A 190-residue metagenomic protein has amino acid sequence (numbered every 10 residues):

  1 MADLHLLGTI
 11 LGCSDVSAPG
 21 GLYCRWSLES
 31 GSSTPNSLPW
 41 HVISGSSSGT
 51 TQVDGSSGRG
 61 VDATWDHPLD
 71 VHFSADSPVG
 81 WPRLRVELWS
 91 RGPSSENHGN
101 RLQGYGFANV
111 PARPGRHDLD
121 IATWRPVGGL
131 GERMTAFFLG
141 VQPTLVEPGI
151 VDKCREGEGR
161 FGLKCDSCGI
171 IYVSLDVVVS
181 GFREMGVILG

Functional and structural regions predicted by a protein language model:
M1-H5, S17-G21, G60, T64-D66 (+3 more regions): Eukaryote-biased feature marking scaffold/signaling PDZ-domain proteins and nuclear chromatin regulators
A2-G58: Calcium-regulated, polybasic anionic-phospholipid
L6-G8, L22-W26, L69, L84-L88 (+1 more regions): Structural signal for hydrophobic/aromatic residues that build the beta-strand cores of folded beta-sheet domains
I10, D54-S57, L69-F73, E156-F161: Eukaryotic intrinsically disordered and solvent-exposed regulatory patches
L11-V16, E29-G31, S74-D76, S90-P93 (+3 more regions): Conserved beta-strand elements of beta-rich interaction domains across eukaryotes, especially beta-propellers
G58-S74, A108-P111: A beta-strand/beta-hairpin structural motif
V79-W81, R85-Y172: C2-type phospholipid-binding modules
S174-G190: C-terminal helix/juxtamembrane-tail motif
